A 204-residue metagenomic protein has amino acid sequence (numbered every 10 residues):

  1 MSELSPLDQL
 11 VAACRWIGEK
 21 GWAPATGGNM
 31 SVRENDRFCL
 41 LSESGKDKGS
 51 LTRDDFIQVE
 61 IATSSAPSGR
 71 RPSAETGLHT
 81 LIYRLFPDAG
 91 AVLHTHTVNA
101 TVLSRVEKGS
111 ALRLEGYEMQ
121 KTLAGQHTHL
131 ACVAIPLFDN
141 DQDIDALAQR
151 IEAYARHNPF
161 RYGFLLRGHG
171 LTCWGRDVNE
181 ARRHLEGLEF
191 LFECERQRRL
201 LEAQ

Functional and structural regions predicted by a protein language model:
M1-Q204: Glycine-rich flexible loops
